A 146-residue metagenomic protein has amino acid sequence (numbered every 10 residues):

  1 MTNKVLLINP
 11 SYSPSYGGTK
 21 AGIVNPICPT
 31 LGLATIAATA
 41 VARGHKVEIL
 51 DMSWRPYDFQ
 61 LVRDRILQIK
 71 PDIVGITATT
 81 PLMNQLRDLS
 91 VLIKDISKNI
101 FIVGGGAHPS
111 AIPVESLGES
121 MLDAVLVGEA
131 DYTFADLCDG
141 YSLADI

Functional and structural regions predicted by a protein language model:
M1-N3, D145-I146: Generic structural motif recognizing short loop/turn segments at the entrances and edges of beta-strands
T2-L7, T19, A42, K46 (+1 more regions): Radical SAM enzyme core and accessory elements
N3-N25, F101: Short glycine-rich His-centered loop
P29: Short, conserved glycine- and acidic-residue-centered signature motifs in active-site or ligand-binding loops
G32, I36-I146: Glycine-rich beta-alpha loop elements in corrinoid/cobalamin-binding modules across cobalamin-dependent enzymes
